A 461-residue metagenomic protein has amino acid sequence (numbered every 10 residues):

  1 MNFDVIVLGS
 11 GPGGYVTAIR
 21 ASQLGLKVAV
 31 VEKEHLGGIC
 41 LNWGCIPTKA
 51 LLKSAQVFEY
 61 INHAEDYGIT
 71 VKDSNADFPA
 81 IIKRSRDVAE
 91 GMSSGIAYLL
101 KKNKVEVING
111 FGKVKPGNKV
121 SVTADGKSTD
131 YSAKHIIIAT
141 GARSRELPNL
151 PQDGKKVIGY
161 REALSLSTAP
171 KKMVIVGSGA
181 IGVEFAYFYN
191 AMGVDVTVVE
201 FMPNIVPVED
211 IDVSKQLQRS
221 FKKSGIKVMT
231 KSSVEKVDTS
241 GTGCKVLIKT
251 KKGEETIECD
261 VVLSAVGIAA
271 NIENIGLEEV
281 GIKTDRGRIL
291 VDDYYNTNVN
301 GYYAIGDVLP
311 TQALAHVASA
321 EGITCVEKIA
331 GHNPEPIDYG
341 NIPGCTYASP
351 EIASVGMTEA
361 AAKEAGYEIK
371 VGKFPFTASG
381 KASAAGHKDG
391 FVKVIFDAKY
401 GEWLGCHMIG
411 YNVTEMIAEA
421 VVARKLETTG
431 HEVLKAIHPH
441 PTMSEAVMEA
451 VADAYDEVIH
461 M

Functional and structural regions predicted by a protein language model:
M1-F3, I19-L26, V31-A169, T197 (+7 more regions): Glycine-rich flavin
M1-G11, A169-G179: Beta1/beta-strand and adjacent pyrophosphate-binding region of the FAD-binding site in flavoprotein oxidoreductases
I6-L8, G112, D130-G141, V176 (+3 more regions): Short hydrophobic core segments
L8-G13, T17-E34, I46, A50-V57 (+3 more regions): Flexible, glycine-rich terminal cap/loop adjacent to redox cofactors in electron-transfer oxidoreductases
G13, G37, I181: Hydrophobic/small residue at the entry helix of a nucleotide-binding pocket
A18, S22, A186, N190-A191: Gly/Ala-rich phosphate-binding loop of Rossmann-like dinucleotide-binding domains, activating on the conserved
N109, D292-D293, D397-A398: Short, acidic, Ser/Thr-enriched surface-loop or helix-capping motifs
D153-A169, T256-G331, E415: FAD-site-proximal beta/loop scaffold in flavoenzymes
